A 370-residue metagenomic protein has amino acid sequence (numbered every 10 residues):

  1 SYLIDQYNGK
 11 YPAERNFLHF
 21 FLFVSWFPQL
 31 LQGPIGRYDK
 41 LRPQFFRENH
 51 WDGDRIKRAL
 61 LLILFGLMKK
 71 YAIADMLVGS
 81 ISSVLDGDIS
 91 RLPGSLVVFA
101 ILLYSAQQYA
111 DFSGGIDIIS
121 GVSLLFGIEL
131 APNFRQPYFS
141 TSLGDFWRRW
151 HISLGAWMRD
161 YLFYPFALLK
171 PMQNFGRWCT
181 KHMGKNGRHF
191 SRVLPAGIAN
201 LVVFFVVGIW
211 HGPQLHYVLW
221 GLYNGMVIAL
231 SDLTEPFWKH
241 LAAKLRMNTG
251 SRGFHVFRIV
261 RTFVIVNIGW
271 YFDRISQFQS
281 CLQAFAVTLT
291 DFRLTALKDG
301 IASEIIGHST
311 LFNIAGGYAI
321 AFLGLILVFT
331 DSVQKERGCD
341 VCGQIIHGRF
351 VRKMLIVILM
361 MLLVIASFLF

Functional and structural regions predicted by a protein language model:
S1-F370: Membrane-embedded transmembrane alpha-helical bundles that form the catalytic cores of multi-pass lipid-modifying
